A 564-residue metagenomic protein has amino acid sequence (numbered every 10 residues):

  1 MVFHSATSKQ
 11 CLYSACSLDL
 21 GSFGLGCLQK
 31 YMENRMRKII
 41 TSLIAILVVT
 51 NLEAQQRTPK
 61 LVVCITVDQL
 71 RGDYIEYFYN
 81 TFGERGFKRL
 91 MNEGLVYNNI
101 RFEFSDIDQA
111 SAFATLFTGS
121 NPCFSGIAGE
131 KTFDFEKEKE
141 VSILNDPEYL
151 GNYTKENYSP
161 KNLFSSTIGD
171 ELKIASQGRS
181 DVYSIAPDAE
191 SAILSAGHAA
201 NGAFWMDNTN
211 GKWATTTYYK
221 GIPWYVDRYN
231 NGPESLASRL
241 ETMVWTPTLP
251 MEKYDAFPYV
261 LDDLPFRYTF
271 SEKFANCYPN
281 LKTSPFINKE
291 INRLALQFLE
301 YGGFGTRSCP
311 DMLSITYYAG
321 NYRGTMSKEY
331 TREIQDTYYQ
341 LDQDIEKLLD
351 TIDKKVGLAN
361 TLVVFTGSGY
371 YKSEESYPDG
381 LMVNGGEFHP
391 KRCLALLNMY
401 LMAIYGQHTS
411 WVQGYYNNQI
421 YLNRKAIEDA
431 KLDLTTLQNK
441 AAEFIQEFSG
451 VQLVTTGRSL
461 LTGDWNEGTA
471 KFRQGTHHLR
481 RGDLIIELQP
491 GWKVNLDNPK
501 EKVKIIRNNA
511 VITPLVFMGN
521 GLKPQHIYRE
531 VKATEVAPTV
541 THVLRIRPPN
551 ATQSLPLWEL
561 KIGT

Functional and structural regions predicted by a protein language model:
M1-T58: Bacterial Sec-dependent N-terminal signal peptides
Q56-I75: Mature N-terminal segment immediately following signal peptide/propeptide cleavage in secreted/periplasmic
R71-Y77, F102-E103, T154-S159, N280-P285 (+3 more regions): Second-shell loop/turn segments in exported
Y74, K282-R307, G320-T361: A long, amphipathic alpha-helix that forms part of the scaffold/cap immediately adjacent to metal-dependent active
I75-F124, D181-I185: Short, structured active-site-proximal loop/turn typified by the sulfatase FGly-forming signature C/S-X-P-X-R
D108, E130-K155, S165, A196-H198 (+4 more regions): Secreted, luminal/periplasmic, and some membrane-associated catalytic domains that remodel anionic oxygen-ester
N121, G129-C309, Y318-T325, S449 (+1 more regions): His/Asp/Glu-rich, glycine-adjacent segments that coordinate divalent cations and/or stabilize oxyanion chemistry on
R392-T435, K502-L544, L560-G563: Substrate-binding rim/cap in mid-to-C-terminal beta-strand-loop elements of soluble/periplasmic
